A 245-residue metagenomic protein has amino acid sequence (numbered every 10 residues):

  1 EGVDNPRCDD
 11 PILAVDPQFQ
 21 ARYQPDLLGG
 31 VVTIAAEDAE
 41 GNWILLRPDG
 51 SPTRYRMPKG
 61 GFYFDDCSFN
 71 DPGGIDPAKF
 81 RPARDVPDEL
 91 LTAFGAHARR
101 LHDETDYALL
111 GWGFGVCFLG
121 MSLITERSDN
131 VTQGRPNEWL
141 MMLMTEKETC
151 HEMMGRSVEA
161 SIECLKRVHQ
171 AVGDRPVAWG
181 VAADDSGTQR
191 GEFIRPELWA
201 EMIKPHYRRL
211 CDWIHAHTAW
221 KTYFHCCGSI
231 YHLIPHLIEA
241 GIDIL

Functional and structural regions predicted by a protein language model:
E1, G74-L245: Active-site loop segments of alpha/beta catalytic cores
E1-F64, F69-N70, A96, E104-A108: N-terminal basic, low-complexity leaders that serve as flexible interaction/assembly modules and, when applicable, as
